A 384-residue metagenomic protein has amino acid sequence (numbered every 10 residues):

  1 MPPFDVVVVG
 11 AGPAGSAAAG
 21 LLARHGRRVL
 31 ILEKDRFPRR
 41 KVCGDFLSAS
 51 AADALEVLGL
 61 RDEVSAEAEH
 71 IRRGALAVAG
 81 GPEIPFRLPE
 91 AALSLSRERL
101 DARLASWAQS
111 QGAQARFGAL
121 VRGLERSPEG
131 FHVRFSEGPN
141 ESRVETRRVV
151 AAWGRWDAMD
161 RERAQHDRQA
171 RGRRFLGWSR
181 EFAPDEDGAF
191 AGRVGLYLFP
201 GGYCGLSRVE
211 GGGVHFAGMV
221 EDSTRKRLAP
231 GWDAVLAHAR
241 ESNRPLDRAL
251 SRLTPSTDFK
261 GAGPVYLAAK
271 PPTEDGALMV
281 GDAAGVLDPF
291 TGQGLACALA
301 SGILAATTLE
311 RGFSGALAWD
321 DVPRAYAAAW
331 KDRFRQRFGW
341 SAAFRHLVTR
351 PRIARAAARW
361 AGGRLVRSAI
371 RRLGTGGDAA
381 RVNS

Functional and structural regions predicted by a protein language model:
M1-A14: Beta1/beta-strand and adjacent pyrophosphate-binding region of the FAD-binding site in flavoprotein oxidoreductases
A23-C43: Glycine-rich FAD pyrophosphate-binding loop
R36-E56: Conserved N-terminal glycine-rich FAD pyrophosphate-binding loop of Rossmann-like flavoproteins
S50-A105: A conserved beta-strand/loop capping segment in the N-terminal third of enzymes that catalyze redox or closely related
H70-L76, S251-A268, A325-D332: Flavin (FAD/FMN) cofactor-binding core of flavoprotein oxidoreductases
W107-A249: Predominantly flavin-linked oxidoreductase catalytic cores and closely associated redox partners
T224-T308: FAD/FMN-dependent oxidoreductases across multiple families
T307-S384: C-terminal helical "tail/cap" subdomain of flavin- and related membrane-associated enzymes
